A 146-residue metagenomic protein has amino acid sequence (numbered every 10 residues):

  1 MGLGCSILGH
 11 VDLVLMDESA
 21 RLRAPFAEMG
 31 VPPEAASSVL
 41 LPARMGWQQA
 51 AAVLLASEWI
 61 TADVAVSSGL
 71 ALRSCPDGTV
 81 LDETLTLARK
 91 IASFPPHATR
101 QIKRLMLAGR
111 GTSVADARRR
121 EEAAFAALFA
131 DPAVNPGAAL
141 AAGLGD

Functional and structural regions predicted by a protein language model:
M1-H97: Crotonase-fold acyl-CoA enzyme core
S57-D63, D82, T86-D146: C-terminal alpha-helix plus adjacent terminal tail
